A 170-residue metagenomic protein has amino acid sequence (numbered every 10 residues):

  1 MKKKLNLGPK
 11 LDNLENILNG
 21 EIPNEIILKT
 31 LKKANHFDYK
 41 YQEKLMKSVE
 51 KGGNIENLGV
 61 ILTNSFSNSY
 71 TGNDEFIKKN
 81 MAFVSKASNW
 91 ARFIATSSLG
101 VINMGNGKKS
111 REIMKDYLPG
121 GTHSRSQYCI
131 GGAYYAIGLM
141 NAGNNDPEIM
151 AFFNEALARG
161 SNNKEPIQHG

Functional and structural regions predicted by a protein language model:
K2-G170: Alpha-solenoid helical-repeat scaffolds
